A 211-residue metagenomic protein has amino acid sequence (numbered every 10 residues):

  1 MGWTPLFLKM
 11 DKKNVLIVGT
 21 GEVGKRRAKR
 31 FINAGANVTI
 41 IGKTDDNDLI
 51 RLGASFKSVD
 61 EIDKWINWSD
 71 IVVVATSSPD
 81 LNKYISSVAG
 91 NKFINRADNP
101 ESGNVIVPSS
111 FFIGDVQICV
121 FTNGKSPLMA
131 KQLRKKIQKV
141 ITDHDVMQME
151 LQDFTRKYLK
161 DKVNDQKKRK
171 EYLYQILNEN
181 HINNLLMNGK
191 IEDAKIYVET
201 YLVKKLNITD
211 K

Functional and structural regions predicted by a protein language model:
M1-R51, V59-D60: Hydrophobic, well-ordered beta-alpha structural blocks that scaffold small-molecule cofactor pockets
N37-G42, F56, V72-A75, N95-R96: Short, hydrophobic beta-strand segments that form beta-sheet elements in well-ordered domains
K43-D46, D60-I62, D98-G103, N123-K125: Short, acidic/turn-prone active-site loops that include or flank metal/cofactor- and phosphate-binding residues
N67-W68: Alpha-helix C-terminal capping/helix-to-coil transition sites in glycosyltransferase folds
I71-T76, N82-P108: ADP-ribose/adenylate-binding Rossmann-like module
N104, P108-G114, K131-R134: Anionic-ligand binding region
I113-F121: Rossmann-fold dehydrogenase core element
G124-K211: An accessory alpha-helical subdomain
